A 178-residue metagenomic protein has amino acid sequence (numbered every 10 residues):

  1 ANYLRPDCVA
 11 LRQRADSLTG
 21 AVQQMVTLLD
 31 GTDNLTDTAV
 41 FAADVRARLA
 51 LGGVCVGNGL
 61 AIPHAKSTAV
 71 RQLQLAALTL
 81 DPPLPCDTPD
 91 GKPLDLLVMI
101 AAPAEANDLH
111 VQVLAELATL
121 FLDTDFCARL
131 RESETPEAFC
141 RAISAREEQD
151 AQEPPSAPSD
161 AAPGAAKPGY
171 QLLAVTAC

Functional and structural regions predicted by a protein language model:
A1-C178: Cytosolic covalent-transfer regions centered on His/Cys nucleophiles that carry phosphoryl or persulfide groups
